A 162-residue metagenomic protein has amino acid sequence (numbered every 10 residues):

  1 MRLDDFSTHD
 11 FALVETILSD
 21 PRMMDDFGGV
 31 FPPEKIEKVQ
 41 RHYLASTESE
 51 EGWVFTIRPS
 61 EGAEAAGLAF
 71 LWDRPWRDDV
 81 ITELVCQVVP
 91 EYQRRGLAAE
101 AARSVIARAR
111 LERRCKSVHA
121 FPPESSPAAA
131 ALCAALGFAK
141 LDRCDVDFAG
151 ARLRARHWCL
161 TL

Functional and structural regions predicted by a protein language model:
M1-A12, T16-R22, V54-L162: Acyl-donor (CoA/ACP) binding surface of acyl/acetyltransferases
T8-E15, P33-R41: An amphipathic alpha-helix signature
M23, P32-P33, A45, F138: Residue-level marker of structural boundaries
D25-V30, H42-Y43, A128-C133: N-terminal start-of-chain detector that recognizes signal peptides and the immediate post-cleavage beginning
F27, E37, H42-A45, L68 (+1 more regions): Conserved, charge-rich beta-strand/loop surface module that forms ligand/interface-binding patches within domains
P33-E37, A45-T47, V88: Juxtamembrane/interface motifs at transmembrane-helix termini
Y43-T56: A short helix-loop-beta-strand connector motif used in the catalytic cores of GNAT acetyltransferases and, in some
